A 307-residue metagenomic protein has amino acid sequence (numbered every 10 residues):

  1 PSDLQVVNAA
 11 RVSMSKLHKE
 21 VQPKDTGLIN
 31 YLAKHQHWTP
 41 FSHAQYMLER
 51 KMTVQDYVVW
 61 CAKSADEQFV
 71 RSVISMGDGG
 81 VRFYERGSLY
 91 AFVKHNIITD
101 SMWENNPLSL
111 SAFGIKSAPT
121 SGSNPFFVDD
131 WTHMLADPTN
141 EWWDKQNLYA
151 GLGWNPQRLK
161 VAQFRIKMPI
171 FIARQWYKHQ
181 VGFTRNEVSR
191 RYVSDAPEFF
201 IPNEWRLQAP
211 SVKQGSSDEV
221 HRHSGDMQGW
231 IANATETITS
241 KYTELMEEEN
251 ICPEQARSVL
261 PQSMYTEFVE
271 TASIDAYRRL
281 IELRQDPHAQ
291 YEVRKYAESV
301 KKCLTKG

Functional and structural regions predicted by a protein language model:
P1-G307: Family-specific signature for flavin-dependent thymidylate synthase
